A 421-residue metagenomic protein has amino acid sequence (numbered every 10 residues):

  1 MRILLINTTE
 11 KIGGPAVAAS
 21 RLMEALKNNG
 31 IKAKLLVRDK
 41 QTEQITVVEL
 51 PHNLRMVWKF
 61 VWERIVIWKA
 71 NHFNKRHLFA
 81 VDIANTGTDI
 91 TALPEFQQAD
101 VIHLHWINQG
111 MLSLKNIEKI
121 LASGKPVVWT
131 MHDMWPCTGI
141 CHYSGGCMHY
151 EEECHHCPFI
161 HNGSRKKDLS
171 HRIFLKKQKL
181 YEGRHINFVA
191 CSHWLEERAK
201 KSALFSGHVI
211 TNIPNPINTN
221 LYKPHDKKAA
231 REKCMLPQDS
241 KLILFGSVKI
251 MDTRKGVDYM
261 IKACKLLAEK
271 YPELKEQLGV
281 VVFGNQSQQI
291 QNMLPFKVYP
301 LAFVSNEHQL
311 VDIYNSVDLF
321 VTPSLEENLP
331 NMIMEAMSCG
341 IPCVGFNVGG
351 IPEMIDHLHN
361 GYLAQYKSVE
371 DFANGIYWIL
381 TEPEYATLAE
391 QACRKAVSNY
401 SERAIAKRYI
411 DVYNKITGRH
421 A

Functional and structural regions predicted by a protein language model:
T138-Y143, S164-N212, I217-L221, K227: A short, active-site helix/loop in glycosyltransferases that binds the activated sugar's phosphate group
L236-K255, I261-K265: Conserved donor-binding/catalytic core segment of Leloir-type glycosyltransferases
Y271-L278, V282-V311: Nucleotide-activated donor-binding/catalytic signature segment of Leloir-type glycosyltransferases, i.e., the conserved
D312-V317: Short alpha-helical donor nucleotide-sugar binding micro-motif in glycosyltransferases
L325: Aromatic "clamp/platform" in nucleotide-sugar-dependent glycosyltransferases that forms part of the donor/acceptor
P342-G345: Short hydrophobic beta-strand element within catalytic cores of glycosyltransferases and related nucleotide-activated
H357-L358, Y362-V369, W378-P383: Conserved acidic donor-binding segment of nucleotide-sugar-dependent glycosyltransferases
D371, E384-N399, R408-D411: A short, well-ordered alpha-helix in the C-terminal region of glycosyltransferases
